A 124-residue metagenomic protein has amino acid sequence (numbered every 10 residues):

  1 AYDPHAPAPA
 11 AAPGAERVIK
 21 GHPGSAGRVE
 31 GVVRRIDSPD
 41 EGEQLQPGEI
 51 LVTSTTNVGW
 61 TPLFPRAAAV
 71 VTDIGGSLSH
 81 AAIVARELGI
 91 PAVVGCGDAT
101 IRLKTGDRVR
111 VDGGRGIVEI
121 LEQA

Functional and structural regions predicted by a protein language model:
A1-A124: Non-catalytic, soluble scaffold/interaction modules
